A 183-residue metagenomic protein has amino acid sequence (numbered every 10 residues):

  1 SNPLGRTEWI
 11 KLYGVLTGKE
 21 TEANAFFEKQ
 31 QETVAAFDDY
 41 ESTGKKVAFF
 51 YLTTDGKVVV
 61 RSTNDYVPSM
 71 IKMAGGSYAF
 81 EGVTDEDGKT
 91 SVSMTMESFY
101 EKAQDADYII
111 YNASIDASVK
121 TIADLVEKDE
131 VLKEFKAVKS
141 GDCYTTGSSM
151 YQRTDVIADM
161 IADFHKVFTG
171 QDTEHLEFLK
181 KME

Functional and structural regions predicted by a protein language model:
S1-K19, N24-A25, Y108-E183: Structured C-terminal subdomain patch of bacterial secreted/periplasmic proteins
E8, Y66, M94: Short Gly/charged-rich anion-binding patches and loops
E22-A74: Basic- and aromatic-lined ligand-binding clefts that recognize polyanionic substrates
E41-T43, K72, E101-Q104, F135-K139: Extracellular/periplasmic catalytic domains that process cell-envelope and extracellular macromolecules
T63-N64, T90, M96: Membrane-water interface signatures at transmembrane helix termini and the short loops that connect adjacent helices
V67-K89, I110-A113: His/Asp/Glu-enriched short active-site or ligand-binding loop at hydrolase and phosphoryl-transfer sites
S93-D105: Short helices/loops that flank or line small-molecule/ion binding pockets
